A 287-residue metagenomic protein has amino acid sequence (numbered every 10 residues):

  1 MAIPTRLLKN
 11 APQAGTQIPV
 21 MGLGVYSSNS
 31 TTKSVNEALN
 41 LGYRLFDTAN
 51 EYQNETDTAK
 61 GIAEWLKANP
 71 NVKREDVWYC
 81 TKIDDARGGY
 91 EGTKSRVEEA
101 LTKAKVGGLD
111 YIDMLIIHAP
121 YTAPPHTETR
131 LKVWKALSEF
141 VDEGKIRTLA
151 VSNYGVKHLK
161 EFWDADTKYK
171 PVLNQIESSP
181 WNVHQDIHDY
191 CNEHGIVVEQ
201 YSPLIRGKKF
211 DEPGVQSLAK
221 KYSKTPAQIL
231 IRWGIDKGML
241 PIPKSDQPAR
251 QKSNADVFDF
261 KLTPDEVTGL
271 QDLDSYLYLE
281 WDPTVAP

Functional and structural regions predicted by a protein language model:
M1-V77, L131-K132, A136, I205 (+1 more regions): N-terminal binding-site loop/beta-alpha segment at the start of enzyme catalytic domains that lines or forms
P12-Q13, A59-R74, L101-D110, W163-T167 (+1 more regions): Acidic (Asp/Glu)-rich catalytic clusters
S27-L39, G89-K105, L159: Short, acidic/polar
S27-T31, A49-D57, A86-E91, T122-H126 (+2 more regions): Acidic-and-aromatic substrate-binding clefts and catalytic sites of carbohydrate-active enzymes
L45, Y111-M114, T148, L173: Residues at the N-termini of beta-strands
K73-R87, D113-P120, Q175-S178: A short, structured active-site edge motif that brings together acidic residues
T93-I117, E139-E143: CE4/NodB-like, metal-dependent polysaccharide N-deacetylase domain that modifies extracellular/periplasmic N-acetylated
A119-P287: Beta/alpha (TIM)-barrel catalytic core signal, keyed to glycine-rich beta->alpha loops juxtaposed to Asp/Glu that bind
